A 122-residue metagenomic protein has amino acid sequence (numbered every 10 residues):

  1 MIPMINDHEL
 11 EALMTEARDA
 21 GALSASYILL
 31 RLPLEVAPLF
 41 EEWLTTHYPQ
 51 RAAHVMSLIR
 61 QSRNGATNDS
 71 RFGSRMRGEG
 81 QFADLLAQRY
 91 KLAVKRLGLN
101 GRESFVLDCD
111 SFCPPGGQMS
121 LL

Functional and structural regions predicted by a protein language model:
M1-A12: Canonical radical SAM enzyme core domain
E11-L122: Auxiliary Fe-S-binding modules of radical SAM enzymes
